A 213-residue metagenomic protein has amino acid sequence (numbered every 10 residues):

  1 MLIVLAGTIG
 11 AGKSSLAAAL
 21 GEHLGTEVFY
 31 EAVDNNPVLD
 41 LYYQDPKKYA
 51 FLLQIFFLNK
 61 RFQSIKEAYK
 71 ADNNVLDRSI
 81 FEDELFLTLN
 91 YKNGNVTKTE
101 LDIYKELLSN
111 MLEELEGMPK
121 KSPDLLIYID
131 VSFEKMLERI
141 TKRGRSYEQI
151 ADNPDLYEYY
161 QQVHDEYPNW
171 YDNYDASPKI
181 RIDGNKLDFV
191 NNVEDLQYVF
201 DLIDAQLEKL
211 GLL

Functional and structural regions predicted by a protein language model:
L5: Hydrophobic anchor at the beta1->P-loop junction of P-loop NTPases
T8: P-loop (Walker A) phosphate-binding loop of NTP-binding proteins
K13: Conserved lysine of the Walker
L16, L20: Hydrophobic positions on the alpha1 helix immediately C-terminal to the Walker A/P-loop
E22-R61, F86-L87: Conserved substrate/cofactor phosphate-moiety recognition/catalytic segment in nucleotide-dependent phosphotransferases
R61-Y104: A basic- and aromatic-enriched beta-loop-alpha substructure that forms the phosphate/nucleotide- and DNA/RNA-contacting
F86-D165: A glycine- and Lys/Arg-enriched "phosphate-lid" helix/loop adjacent to the NTP-binding pocket of small-molecule kinases
T141-L213: NTP-dependent small-molecule kinase module
